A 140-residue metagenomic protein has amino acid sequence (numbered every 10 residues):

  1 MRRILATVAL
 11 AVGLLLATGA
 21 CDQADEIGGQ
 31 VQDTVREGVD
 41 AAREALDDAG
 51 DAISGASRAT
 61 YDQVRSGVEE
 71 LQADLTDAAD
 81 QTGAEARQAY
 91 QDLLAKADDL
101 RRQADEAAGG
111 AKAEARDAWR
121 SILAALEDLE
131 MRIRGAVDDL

Functional and structural regions predicted by a protein language model:
M1-I4: Positively charged n-region of N-terminal signal peptides that target proteins for export
T7-A17: Bacterial N-terminal signal peptides
A20-D25: Bacterial signal peptide processing site
G29: Ligand/cofactor pocket segment of small-molecule handling proteins
D33, E37-D40, E44-L140: Surface-exposed, polar/charged faces of alpha-helical domains in mature secreted/periplasmic/lumenal proteins
